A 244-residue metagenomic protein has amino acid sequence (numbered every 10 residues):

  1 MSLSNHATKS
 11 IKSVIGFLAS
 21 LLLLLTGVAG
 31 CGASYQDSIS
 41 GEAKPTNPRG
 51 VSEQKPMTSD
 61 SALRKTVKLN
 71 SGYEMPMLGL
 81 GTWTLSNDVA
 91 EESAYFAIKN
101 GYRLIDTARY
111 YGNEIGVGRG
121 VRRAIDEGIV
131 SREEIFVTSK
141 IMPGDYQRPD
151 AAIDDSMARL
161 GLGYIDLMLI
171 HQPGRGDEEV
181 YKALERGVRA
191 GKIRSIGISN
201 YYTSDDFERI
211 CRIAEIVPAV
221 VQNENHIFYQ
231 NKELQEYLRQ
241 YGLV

Functional and structural regions predicted by a protein language model:
L3-L18: Bacterial N-terminal signal peptides that target proteins for export
F17-G27: Bacterial N-terminal signal peptides
C31, Q36-I135: N-terminal binding-site loop/beta-alpha segment at the start of enzyme catalytic domains that lines or forms
L80, I105, V117, V137 (+5 more regions): Conserved, mostly hydrophobic/aromatic
L85-I98, D145-L160, E179, Y202-E208: Short, acidic/polar
R123-E133, L160-L162, G187-K192, I213-V217: Short helix-capping segments at alpha-helix termini
D150-L169, R186-A190: CE4/NodB-like, metal-dependent polysaccharide N-deacetylase domain that modifies extracellular/periplasmic N-acetylated
Q172-V244: Beta/alpha (TIM)-barrel catalytic core signal, keyed to glycine-rich beta->alpha loops juxtaposed to Asp/Glu that bind
